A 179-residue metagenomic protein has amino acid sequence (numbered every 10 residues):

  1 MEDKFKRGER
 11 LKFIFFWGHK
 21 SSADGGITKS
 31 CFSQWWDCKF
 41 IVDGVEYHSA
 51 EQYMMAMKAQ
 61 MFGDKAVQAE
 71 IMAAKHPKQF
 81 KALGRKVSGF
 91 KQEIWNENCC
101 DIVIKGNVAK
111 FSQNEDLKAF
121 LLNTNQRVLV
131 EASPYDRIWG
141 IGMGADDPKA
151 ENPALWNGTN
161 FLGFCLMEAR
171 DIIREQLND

Functional and structural regions predicted by a protein language model:
M1-D179: Charged, low-complexity intrinsically disordered segments
